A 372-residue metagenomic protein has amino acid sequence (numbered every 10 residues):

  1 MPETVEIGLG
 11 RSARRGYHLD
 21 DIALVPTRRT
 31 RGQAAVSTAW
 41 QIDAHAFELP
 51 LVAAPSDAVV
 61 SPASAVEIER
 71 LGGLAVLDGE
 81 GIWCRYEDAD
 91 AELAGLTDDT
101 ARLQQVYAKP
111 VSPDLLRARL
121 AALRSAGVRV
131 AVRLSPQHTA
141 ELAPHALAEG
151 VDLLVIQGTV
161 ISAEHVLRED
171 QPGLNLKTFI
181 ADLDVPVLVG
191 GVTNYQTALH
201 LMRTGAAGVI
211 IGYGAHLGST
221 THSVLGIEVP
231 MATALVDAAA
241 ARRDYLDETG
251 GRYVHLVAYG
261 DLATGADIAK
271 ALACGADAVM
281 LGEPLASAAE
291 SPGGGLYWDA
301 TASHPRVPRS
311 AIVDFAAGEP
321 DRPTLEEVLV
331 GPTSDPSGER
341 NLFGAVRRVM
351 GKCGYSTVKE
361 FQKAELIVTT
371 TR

Functional and structural regions predicted by a protein language model:
M1-R28, Y107-D114, A121, L188 (+2 more regions): Alpha/beta catalytic cores of nucleotide-metabolism and tRNA/nucleoside-modifying enzymes
M1-T249, H255, L285: Active-site entrance/lid segments in N-terminal catalytic domains of soluble metabolic enzymes
